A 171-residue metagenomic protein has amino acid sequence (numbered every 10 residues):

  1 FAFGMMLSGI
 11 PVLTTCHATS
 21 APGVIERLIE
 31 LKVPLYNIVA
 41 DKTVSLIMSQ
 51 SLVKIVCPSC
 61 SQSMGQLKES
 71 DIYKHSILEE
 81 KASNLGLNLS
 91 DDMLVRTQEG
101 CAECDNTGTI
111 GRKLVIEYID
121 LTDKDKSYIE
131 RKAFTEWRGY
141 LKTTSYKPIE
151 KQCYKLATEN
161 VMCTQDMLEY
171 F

Functional and structural regions predicted by a protein language model:
F1-F171: Short, flexible helix-loop junctions that flank or precede catalytic/ligand sites
